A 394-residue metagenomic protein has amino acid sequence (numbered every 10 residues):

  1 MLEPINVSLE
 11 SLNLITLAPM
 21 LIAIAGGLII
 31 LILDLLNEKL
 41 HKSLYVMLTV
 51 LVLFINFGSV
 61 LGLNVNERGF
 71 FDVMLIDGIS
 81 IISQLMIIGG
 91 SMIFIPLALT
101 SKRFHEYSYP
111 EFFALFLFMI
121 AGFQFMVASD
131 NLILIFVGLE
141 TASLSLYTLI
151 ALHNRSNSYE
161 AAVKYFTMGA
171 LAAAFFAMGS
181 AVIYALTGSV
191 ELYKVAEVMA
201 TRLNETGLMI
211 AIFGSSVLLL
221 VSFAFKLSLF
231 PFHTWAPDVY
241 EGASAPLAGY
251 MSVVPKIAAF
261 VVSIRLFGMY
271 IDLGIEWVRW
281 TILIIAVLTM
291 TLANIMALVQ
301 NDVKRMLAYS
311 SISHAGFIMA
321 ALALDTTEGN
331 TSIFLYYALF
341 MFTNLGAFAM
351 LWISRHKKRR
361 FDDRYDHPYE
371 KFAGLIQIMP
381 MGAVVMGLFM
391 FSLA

Functional and structural regions predicted by a protein language model:
M1-A394: Alpha-helical transmembrane segments of multi-pass membrane proteins predominantly involved in bioenergetics
